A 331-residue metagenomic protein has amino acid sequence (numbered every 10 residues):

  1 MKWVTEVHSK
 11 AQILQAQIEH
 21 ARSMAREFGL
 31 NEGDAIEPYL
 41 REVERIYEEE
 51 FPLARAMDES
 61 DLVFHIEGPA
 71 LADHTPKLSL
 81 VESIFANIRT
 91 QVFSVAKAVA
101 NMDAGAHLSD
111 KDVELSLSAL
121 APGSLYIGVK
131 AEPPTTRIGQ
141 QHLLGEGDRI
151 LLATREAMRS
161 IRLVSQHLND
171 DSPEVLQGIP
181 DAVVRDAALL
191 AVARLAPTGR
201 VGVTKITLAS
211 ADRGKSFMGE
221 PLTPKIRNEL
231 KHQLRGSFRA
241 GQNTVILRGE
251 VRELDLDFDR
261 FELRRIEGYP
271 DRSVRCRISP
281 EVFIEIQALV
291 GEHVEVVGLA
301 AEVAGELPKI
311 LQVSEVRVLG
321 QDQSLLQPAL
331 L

Functional and structural regions predicted by a protein language model:
M1-R227: Protein-protein interaction interfaces in oligomeric scaffolds, predominantly long amphipathic alpha-helices
T223-T244, I284-Q287: Short boundary/loop segments of OB/S1/cold-shock single-stranded nucleic-acid-binding domains
G241-D257: Structural detector for short beta-strands of small beta-barrel domains
V251, G298-A300: Hydrophobic beta-strand positions in extracellular immunoglobulin-like domains
L256-I266: Short aromatic-glycine-enriched beta-strand elements
Y269-S279: A short macromolecule-binding patch
E281-V297: Short nucleic-acid-contacting surface segments enriched for D/E, G, S/T with interspersed K/R
A301-L331: OB-fold/S1-family single-stranded nucleic acid-binding modules
